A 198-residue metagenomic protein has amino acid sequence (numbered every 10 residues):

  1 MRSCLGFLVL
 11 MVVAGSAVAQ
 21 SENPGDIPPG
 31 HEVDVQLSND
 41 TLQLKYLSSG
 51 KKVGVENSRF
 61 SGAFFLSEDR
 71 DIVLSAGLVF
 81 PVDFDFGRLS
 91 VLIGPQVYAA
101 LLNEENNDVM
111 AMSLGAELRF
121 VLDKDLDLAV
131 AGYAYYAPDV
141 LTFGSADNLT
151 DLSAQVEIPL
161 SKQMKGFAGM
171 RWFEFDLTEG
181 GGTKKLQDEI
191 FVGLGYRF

Functional and structural regions predicted by a protein language model:
R2-L10: Sec-dependent signal peptide recognition, specifically the positively charged N-region followed immediately by
A14-S16: N-terminal signal peptide c-region/cleavage motif recognized by signal peptidases
V18-S75: Short glycine/proline- and aromatic-enriched beta-strand/turn motifs that initiate or cap beta-hairpins
Q20-P28, P81-F86, S90: Short, surface-exposed loop and linker segments with low hydrophobicity and enrichment for Pro/Ser/Thr
H31, D40-L44, S58-F60, I72-L78 (+3 more regions): Hydrophobic, lipid-facing positions within transmembrane beta-strands of outer-membrane proteins
G50, V82-V91, Y98-F198: Outer-membrane beta-barrel transmembrane domain signature
S61-A63, L92-V97: Extended hydrophobic secondary-structure segments that form protein cores and membrane-embedded regions
R70-A76, F80-D83, V91: Intrinsically disordered, glycine/charged-rich N-terminal periplasmic/extracytoplasmic linker segments that lie
